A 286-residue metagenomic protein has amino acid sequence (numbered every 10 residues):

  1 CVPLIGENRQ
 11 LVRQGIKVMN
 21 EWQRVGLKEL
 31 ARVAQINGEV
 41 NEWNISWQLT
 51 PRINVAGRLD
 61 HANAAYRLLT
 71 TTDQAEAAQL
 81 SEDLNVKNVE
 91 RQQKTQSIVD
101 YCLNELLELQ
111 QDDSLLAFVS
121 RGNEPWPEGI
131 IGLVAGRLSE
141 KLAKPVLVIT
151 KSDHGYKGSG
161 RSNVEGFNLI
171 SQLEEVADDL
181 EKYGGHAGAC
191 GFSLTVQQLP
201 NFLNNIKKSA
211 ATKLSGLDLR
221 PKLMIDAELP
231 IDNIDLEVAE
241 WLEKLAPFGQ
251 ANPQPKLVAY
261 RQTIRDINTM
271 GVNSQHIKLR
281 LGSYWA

Functional and structural regions predicted by a protein language model:
C1-Q198, M270: Hydrophobic helix-and-loop "lid/oligomerization" segment in the mid-to-C-terminal part of catalytic domains
K28-E29, T212-S215, G249-P255: Active-site phosphate-binding and catalytic loops of NTP-dependent enzymes
A62, I131-G132, L203, L236-A239: Conserved strand-to-helix beginnings and helix N-cap segments that scaffold or border functional pockets
A177-E181, K208-S215: A common structural junction motif
K182-G188, L214-L223: Conserved short beta-strand edge segments in small beta-sheet-based binding/regulatory domains
Q198-N204: OB-fold single-stranded nucleic acid-binding module
L223-A286: Accessory interdomain/linker segments of ATP-dependent helicases and helicase-like nucleic-acid enzymes that mediate
